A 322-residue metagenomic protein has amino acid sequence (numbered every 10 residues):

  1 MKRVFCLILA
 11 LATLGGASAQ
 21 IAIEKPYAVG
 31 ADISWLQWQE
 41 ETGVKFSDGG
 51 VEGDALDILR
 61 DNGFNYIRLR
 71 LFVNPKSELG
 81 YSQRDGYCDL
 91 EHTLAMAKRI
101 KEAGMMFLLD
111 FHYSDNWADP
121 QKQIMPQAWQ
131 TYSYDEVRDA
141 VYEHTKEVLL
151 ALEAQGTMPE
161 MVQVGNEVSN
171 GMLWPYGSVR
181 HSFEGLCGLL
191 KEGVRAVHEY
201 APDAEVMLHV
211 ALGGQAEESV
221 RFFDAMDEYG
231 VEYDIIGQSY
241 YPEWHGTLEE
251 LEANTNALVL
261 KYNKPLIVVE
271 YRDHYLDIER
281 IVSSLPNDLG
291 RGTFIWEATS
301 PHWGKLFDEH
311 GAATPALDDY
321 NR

Functional and structural regions predicted by a protein language model:
V4-T13: Sec-dependent N-terminal signal peptides
A12-A22: Bacterial Sec-dependent signal peptides at the C-terminal "C-region" and cleavage site
I21-A95, R99-M106, S114-A140, G237: N-terminal substrate-binding region of glycoside hydrolase catalytic domains
I23-K25, D54-G63, A95-M106, L150-T157 (+4 more regions): Acidic (Asp/Glu)-rich catalytic clusters
V29-I33, I67-L69, F107-F111, E160-V164 (+4 more regions): Hydrophobic faces of well-ordered beta-strands that scaffold small-molecule active sites in alpha/beta enzyme cores
S34-L36, F72-N74, H112-N116, V164-S169 (+4 more regions): Active-site beta-loop-alpha junctions enriched in small/polar residues
Q83, C88-H92, A118-Y233, W244-N256 (+2 more regions): Active-site cleft segment of glycoside hydrolase catalytic domains centered on the general acid/base Glu
Y241-H245, K264-R322: Substrate-binding cleft of secreted/luminal carbohydrate-active enzymes
